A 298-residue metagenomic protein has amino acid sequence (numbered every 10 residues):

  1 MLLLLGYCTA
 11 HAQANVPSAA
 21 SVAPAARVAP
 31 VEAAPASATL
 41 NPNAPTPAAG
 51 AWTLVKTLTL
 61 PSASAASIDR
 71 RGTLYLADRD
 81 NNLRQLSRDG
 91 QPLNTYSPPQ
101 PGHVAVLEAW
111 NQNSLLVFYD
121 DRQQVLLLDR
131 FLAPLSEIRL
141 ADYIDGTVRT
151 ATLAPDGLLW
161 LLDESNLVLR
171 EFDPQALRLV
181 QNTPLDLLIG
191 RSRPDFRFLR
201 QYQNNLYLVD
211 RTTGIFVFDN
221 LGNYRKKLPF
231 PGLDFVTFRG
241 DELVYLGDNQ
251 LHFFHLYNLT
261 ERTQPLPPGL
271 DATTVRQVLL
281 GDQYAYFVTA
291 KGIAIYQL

Functional and structural regions predicted by a protein language model:
E32-S62, R88-Q91: A short helix->beta-strand "capping" segment at the edge of beta-propeller domains
G50-T59, Q91-S97, P134-A141, R178-G190 (+2 more regions): A short beta-strand motif characteristic of beta-propeller blades
V55-D80: Beta-strand-rich domains and repeat architectures in extracellular enzymes and scaffolds, especially beta-propellers
P61-S67, P101-A109, D145-L153, G190-F198 (+2 more regions): Repeated scaffold domains used in trafficking and secretory/extracellular systems, primarily beta-propellers
T73-L76, L115-L116, L158-L161, N205-L208 (+2 more regions): Conserved beta-propeller blade signature
S87-Q91, D129-A133, D173-A176, D219-N223 (+2 more regions): Short loop/turn segments that connect beta-strands within beta-propeller blades
Q91-L116, S136-I144: Blade-loop segments of beta-propeller domains
T274-L298: Blade-level signature of beta-propeller repeat domains, shared across WD40, Kelch, NHL, RCC1 and BNR/Asp-box propellers
